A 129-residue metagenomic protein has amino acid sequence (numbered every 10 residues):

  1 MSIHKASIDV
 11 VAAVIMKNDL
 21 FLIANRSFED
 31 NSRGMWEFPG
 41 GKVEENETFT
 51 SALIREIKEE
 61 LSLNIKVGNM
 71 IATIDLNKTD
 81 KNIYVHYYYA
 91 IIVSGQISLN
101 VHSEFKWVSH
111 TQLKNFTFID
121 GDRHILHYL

Functional and structural regions predicted by a protein language model:
M1-F21, K42: Conserved N-terminal beta-strand and adjoining loop/helix that marks the start of the Nudix/MutT-like hydrolase domain
S7, S32, N82-Y84: Residue-level preference for beta-strand/loop junctions
L20-E59: Conserved Nudix-box catalytic region and its N-terminal flanking loop in Nudix hydrolases and closely related
V43, L113-K114, L126: A generic structural signal for short hydrophobic patches within well-formed alpha-helices
L63-T73: A short coil-to-beta-strand element that immediately follows conserved catalytic motifs
I74-Q96, E104-K106, H110: Active-site-adjacent beta-strand/loop module that shapes the phosphate/pyrophosphate-binding cleft
G121-L129: Charged phosphate-binding loop/patch that engages nucleotide di/tri-phosphates or the phosphate backbone of nucleic
